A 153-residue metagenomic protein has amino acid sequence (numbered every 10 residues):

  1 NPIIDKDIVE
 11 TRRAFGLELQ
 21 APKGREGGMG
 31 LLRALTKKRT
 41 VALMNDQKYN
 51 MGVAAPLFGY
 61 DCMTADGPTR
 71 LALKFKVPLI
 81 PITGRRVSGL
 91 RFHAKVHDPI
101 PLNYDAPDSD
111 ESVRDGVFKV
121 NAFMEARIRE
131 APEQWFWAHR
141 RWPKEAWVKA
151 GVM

Functional and structural regions predicted by a protein language model:
N1-R25: Membrane-interfacial amphipathic helices and adjacent loop/beta segments that form the lipid-substrate binding surface
A14, R25-M153: Non-catalytic C-terminal accessory region of glycerolipid acyltransferases and related lyso-lipid remodeling enzymes
